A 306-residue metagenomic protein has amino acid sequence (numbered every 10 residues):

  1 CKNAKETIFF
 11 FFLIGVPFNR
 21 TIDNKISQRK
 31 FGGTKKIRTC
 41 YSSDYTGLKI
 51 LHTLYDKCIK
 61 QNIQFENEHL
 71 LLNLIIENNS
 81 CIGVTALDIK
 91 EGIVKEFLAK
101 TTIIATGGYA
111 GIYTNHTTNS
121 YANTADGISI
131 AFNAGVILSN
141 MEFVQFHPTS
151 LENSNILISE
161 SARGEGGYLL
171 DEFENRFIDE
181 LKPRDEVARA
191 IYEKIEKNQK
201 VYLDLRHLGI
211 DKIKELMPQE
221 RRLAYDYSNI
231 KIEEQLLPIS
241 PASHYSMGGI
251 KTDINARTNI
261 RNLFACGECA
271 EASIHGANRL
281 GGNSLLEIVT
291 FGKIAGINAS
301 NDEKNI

Functional and structural regions predicted by a protein language model:
C1-F18, N133-M141: Conserved FAD-binding subdomain of flavin-dependent enzymes
T7, L13-V94, L98, A105 (+3 more regions): Conserved redox-cofactor binding core of oxidoreductases
V84, E96-G107, A131, E174 (+2 more regions): Short hydrophobic core segments
T101-G107, N255-L280: Short FAD-binding loop at a beta-strand-to-alpha-helix junction that anchors the flavin cofactor in diverse
T101-I156, V289-F291: Glycine-rich loop(s) and the adjacent beta-strand/alpha-helix scaffold that form part
G127-I130, A134-I137, N262-C266, I288-N305: Internal hydrophobic alpha-helix adjacent to the cofactor/substrate pocket in enzyme cavities
I130, V136-P238, N298-A299: An anion/pyrophosphate-binding glycine-rich loop and adjacent beta-alpha core in soluble alpha-beta enzymes
I137-L151, E271-N283, K293-I306: Active-site-proximal substrate-binding core of FAD-dependent oxidoreductases
